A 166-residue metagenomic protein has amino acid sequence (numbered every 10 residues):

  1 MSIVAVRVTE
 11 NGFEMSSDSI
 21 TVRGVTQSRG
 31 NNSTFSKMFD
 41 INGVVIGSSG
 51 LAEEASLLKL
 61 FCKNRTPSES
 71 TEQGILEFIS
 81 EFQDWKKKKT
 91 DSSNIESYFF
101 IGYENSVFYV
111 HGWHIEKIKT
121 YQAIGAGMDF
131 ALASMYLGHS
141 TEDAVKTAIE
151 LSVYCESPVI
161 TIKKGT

Functional and structural regions predicted by a protein language model:
M1-I95, I115-E142: Conserved short S/T/G-enriched processing/targeting/catalytic segments and their helical context
V8-G12, I41-N42, G102-S106, H111-G112 (+1 more regions): Short acidic-glycine loop/turn motifs at beta-strand connectors
K87-H111: Internal, conserved structured core segments that host functional sites
V107, H139, T147-T166: C-terminal binding/interaction regions
